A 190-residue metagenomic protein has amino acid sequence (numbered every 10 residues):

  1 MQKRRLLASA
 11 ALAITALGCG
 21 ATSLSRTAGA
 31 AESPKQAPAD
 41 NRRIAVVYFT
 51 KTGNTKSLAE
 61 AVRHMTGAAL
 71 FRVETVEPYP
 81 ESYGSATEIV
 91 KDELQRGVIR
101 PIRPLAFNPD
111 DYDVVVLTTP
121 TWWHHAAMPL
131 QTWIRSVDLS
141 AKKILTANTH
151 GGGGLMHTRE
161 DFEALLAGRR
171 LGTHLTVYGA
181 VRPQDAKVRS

Functional and structural regions predicted by a protein language model:
M1-T15: N-terminal secretory signal peptides and thylakoid transit peptides that target proteins across membranes
Q2-K3, S82, N108: Helix N-cap and loop-to-helix transition residues
T22, A31-T75, E88-S190: FMN-binding flavodoxin-like domain, especially the glycine-rich phosphate-binding loop
Y79: Conserved catalytic loop of SAM-dependent methyltransferase domains
S82, A86-E88: FAD-dinucleotide binding site
